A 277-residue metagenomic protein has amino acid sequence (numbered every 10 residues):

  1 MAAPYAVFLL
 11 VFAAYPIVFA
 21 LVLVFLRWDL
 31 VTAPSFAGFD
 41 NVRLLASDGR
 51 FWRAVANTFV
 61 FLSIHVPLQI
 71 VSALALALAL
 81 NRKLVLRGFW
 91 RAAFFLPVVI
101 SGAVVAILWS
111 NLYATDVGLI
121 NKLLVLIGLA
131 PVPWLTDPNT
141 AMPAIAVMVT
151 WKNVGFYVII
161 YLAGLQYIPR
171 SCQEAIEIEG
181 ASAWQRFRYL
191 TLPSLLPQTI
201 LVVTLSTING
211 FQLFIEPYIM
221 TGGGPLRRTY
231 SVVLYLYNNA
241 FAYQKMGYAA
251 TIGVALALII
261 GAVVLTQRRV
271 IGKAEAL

Functional and structural regions predicted by a protein language model:
M1-L277: A structural signal for multi-pass alpha-helical bundles of membrane permease subunits that mediate small-molecule
